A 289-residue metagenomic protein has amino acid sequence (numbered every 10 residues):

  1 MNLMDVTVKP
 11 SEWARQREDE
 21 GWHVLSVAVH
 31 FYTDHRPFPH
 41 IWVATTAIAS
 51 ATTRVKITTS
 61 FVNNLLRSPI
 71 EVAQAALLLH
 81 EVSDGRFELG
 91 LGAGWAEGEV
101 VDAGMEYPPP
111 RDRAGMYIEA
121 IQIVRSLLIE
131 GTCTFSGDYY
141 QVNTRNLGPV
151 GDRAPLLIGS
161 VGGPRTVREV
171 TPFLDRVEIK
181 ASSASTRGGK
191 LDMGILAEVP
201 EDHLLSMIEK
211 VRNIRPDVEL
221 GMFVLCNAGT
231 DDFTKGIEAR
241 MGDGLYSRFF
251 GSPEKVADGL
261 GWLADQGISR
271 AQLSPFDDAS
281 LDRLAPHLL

Functional and structural regions predicted by a protein language model:
M1-L289: Active-site-adjacent structural elements that line small-molecule/cofactor binding pockets in enzymes
